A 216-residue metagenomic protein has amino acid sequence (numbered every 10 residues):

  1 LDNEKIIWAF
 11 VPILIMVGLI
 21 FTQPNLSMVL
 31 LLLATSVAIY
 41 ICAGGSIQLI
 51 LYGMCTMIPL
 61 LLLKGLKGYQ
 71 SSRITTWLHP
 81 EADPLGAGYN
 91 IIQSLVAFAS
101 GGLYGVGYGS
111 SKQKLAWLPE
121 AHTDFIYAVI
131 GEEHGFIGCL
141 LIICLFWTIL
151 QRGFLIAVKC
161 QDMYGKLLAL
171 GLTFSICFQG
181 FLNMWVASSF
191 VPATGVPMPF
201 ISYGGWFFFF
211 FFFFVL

Functional and structural regions predicted by a protein language model:
L1, A99-G107, P199, F207: P-loop potassium selectivity filter motif centered on the GYG triad
L1-N90, A128-S188, F212-F213: Hydrophobic alpha-helical transmembrane segments of multi-pass inner membrane proteins, especially in bacterial systems
T22, L85, G102, A116 (+4 more regions): Short conserved micro-motifs on helix faces and helix-strand junctions that flank and scaffold key functional residues
L31-L32, S110-K114, L145, S188-P197: Re-entrant/interfacial helical elements at transmembrane boundaries that shape and gate the permeation pathway
T76, P80-T123, Y127, H134-G138: TM-adjacent membrane-interface loops and short helices in multi-pass inner/ER membrane proteins
A97, K114-W117, F146, I156 (+2 more regions): Residue-level recognition of specific faces of alpha-helices
F181-L216: A juxtamembrane structural motif centered on a specific transmembrane helix
